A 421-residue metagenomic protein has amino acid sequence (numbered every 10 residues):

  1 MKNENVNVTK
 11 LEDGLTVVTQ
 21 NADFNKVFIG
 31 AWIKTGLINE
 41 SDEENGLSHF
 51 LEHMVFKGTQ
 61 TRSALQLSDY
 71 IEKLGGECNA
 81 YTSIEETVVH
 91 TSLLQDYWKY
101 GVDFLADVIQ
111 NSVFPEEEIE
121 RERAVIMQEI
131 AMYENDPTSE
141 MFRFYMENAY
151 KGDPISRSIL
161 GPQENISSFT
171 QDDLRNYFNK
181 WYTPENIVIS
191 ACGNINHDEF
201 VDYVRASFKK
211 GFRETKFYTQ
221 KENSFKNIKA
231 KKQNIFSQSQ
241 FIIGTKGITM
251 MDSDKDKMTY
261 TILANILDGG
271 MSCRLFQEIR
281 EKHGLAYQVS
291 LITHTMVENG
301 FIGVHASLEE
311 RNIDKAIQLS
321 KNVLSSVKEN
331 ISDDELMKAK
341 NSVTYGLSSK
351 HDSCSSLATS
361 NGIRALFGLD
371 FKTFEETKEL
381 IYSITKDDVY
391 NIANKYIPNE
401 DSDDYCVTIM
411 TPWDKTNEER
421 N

Functional and structural regions predicted by a protein language model:
M1-V27: N- or domain-start disorder-to-order transition segments that initiate the globular core
K10, A64-K216, K231, F241 (+3 more regions): Charge-rich, well-structured scaffold segments of protease-associated domains
N21-N25, G30-W32, E214-C273: His/Glu-based metal-binding/catalytic segments typifying zinc-dependent metallopeptidases
A22, K34-G36, T59-Q60, L94 (+3 more regions): Solvent-exposed coil/turn segments that connect beta secondary-structure elements in extracytoplasmic/periplasmic
T35-E44: Short pre-active-site segment immediately N-terminal to the catalytic Zn-binding motif
G46-T59: Active-site SXXK
F276-Q277: Phosphate-proximal small/polar/acidic motifs at interfaces that engage nucleotide phosphates, polyphosphates
